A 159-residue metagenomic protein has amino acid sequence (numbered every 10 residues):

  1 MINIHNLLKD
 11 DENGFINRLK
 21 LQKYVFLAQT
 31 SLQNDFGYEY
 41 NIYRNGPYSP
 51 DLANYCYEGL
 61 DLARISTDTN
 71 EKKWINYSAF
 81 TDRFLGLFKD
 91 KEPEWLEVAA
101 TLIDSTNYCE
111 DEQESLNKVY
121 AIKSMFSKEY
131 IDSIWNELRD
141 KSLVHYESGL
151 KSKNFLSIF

Functional and structural regions predicted by a protein language model:
M1-F159: Domain-edge interaction signal
